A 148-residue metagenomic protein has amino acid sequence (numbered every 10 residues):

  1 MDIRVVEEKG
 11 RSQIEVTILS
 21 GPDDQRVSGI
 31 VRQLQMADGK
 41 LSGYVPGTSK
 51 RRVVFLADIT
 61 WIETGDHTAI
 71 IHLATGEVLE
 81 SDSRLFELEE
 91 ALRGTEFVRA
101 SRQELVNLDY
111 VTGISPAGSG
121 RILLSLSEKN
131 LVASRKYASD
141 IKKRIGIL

Functional and structural regions predicted by a protein language model:
M1-G29: N-terminal regulatory/sensing modules of transcriptional regulators
R26-V132: Conserved binding/recognition cores within well-folded domains
K143: Glycine/charge-rich catalytic "coupling/switch" loops of P-loop NTPases
G146-I147: …primarily DNA-binding HTH/wHTH and HhH modules…
